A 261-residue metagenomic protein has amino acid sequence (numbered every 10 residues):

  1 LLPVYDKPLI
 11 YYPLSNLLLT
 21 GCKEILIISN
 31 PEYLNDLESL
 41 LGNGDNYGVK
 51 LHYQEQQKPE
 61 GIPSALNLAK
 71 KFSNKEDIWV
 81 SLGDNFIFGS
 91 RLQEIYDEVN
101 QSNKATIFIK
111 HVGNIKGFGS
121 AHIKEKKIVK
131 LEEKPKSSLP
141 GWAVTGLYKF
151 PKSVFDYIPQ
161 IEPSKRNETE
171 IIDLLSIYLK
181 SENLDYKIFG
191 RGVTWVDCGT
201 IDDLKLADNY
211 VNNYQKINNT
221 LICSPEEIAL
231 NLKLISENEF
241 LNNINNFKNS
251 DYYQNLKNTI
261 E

Functional and structural regions predicted by a protein language model:
L1, Y53, A105-T106, Y186 (+1 more regions): Conserved beta-strand scaffold positions in the cores of enzyme catalytic domains, especially in NTP/NDP-utilizing
L1-S39, V49-L51, Q56: N-terminal glycine-rich phosphate-binding loop and ensuing alpha1 helix
L9-P13, S64-L68, L174: Well-ordered alpha-helical segments embedded in enzymatic catalytic cores
G21-K23, N74, K127: Short loop/turn motifs at secondary-structure junctions
D36-E125, K149-K152, I158-I161: Conserved beta-loop-beta/alpha segment of the NTase-like Rossmann-fold superfamily that binds/positions NTPs
W79, Q93, D97, K127-E227 (+2 more regions): Catalytic-core segments of class I nucleotidyltransferases/pyrophosphorylases that form NMP-activated intermediates
L234-I235, F240-E261: Short, amphipathic C-terminal "tail helix"
